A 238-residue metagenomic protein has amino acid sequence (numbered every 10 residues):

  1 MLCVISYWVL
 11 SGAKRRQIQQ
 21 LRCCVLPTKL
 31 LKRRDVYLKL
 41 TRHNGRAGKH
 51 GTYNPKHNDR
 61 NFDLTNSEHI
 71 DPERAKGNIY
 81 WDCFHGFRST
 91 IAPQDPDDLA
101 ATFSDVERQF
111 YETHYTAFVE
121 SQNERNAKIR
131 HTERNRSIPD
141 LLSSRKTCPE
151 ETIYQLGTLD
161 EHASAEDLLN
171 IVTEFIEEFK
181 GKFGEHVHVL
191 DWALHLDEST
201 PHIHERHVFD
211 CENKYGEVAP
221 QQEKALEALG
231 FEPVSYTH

Functional and structural regions predicted by a protein language model:
L2-Y236: N-terminal nicking endonuclease/strand-transfer module with a His-rich metal-binding environment and a catalytic Tyr
